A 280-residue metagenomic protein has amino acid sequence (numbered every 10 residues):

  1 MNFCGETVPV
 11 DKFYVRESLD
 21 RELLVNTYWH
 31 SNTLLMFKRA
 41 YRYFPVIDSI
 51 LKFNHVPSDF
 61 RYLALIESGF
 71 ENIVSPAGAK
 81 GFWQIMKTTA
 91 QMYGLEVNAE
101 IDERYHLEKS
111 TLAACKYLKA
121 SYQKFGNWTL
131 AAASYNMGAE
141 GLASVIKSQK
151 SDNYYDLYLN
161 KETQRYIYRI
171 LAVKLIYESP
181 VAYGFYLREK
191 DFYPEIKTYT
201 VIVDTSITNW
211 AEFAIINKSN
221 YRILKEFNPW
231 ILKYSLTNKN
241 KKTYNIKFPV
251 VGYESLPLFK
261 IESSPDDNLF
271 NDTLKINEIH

Functional and structural regions predicted by a protein language model:
M1-H55: An acidic, Gly/Ser/Thr/Pro-rich helix-cap/linker signature
N26-F37, S49-I50, F70-K80, E96-E108 (+4 more regions): Second-shell loop/turn segments in exported
V56-E71, A131-M137, K174, L224-F227: Short, functionally critical alpha-helical segments immediately adjacent to catalytic or ligand/cofactor-binding
G78-A99, T111-A113, L118, L142-V145: Substrate-binding/active-site groove segments that recognize and process beta-1,4-linked N-acetyl-hexosamine
L118-V145: Catalytic and binding regions of secreted/periplasmic enzymes and modules that target cell-wall glycans
R188-K218, N271-H280: Primarily a LysM-type cell-wall glycan-binding module
W210-N238: LysM (lysin motif) carbohydrate-binding repeats in extracellular/periplasmic proteins that recognize
F227-D266: Extracellular LysM carbohydrate-binding repeats and other cell-envelope/extracellular binding modules
